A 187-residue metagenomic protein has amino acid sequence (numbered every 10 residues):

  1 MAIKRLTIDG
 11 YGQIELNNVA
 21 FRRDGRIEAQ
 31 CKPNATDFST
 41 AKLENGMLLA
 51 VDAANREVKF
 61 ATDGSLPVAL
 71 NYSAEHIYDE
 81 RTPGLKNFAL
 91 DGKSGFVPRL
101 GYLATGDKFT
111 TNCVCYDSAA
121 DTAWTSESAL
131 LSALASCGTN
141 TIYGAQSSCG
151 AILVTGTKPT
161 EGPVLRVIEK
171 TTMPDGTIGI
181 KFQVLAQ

Functional and structural regions predicted by a protein language model:
M1-Q187: Surface-exposed, low-hydrophobicity beta-strand/loop segments enriched in small/polar/acidic residues
